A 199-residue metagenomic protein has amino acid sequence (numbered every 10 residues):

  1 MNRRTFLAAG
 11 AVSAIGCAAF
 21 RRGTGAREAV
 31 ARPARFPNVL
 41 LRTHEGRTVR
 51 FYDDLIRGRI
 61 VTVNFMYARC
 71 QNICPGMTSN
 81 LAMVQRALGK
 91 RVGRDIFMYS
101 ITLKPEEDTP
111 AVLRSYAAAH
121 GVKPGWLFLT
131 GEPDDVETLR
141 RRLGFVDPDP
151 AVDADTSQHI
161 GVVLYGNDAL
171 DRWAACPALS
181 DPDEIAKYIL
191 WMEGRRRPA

Functional and structural regions predicted by a protein language model:
T5-R21: N-terminal export signals
C17-N38: N-proximal helix/coil linker or "cap" segments that precede and/or mark the start of modular domains
L40-I60: A short beta-strand-turn-helix
L55-I73: Short active-site neighborhood of thiol/selenol oxidoreductases, capturing the structured segment around
T78-M98: Conserved helix-turn-beta segment immediately C-terminal to the redox Cys motif in thioredoxin-like folds
D95-E107, G125-D134: Thiol-based oxidoreductase modules, predominantly thioredoxin-like and allied folds used for disulfide exchange
S115-I160: Short, internal strand/loop/helix patches that form the active-site neighborhood or redox-interaction surface
D153-A199: Thiol-/selenol-based redox modules, centered on thioredoxin-like and closely related oxidoreductase domains
